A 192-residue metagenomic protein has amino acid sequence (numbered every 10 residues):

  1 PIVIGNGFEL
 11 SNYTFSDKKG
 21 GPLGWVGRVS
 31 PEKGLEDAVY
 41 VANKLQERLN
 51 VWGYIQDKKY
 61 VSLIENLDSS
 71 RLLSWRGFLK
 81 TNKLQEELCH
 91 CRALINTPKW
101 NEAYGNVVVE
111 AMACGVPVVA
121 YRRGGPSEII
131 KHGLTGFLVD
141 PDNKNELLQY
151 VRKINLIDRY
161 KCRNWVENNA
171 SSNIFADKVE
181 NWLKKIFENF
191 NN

Functional and structural regions predicted by a protein language model:
P1-W52: Conserved donor-binding/catalytic core segment of Leloir-type glycosyltransferases
K33, K99-G105, S127-E128: Nucleotide-sugar-dependent
G53, V61-N82: Nucleotide-activated donor-binding/catalytic signature segment of Leloir-type glycosyltransferases, i.e., the conserved
R92, G115: A short alpha->beta transition loop at the rim of the catalytic pocket in nucleotide-sugar-dependent
L94-N96: A short hydrophobic beta-strand element within the catalytic core of glycosyltransferases that build diverse glycans
P117-A120: Short hydrophobic beta-strand element within catalytic cores of glycosyltransferases and related nucleotide-activated
R122-G133, F137-L138: Short acidic/histidine- and often glycine-rich active-site loop of Leloir-type glycosyltransferases that engages
E146, R152-N192: A charged, aromatic-enriched C-terminal amphipathic alpha-helix characteristic of glycosyltransferases across folds
